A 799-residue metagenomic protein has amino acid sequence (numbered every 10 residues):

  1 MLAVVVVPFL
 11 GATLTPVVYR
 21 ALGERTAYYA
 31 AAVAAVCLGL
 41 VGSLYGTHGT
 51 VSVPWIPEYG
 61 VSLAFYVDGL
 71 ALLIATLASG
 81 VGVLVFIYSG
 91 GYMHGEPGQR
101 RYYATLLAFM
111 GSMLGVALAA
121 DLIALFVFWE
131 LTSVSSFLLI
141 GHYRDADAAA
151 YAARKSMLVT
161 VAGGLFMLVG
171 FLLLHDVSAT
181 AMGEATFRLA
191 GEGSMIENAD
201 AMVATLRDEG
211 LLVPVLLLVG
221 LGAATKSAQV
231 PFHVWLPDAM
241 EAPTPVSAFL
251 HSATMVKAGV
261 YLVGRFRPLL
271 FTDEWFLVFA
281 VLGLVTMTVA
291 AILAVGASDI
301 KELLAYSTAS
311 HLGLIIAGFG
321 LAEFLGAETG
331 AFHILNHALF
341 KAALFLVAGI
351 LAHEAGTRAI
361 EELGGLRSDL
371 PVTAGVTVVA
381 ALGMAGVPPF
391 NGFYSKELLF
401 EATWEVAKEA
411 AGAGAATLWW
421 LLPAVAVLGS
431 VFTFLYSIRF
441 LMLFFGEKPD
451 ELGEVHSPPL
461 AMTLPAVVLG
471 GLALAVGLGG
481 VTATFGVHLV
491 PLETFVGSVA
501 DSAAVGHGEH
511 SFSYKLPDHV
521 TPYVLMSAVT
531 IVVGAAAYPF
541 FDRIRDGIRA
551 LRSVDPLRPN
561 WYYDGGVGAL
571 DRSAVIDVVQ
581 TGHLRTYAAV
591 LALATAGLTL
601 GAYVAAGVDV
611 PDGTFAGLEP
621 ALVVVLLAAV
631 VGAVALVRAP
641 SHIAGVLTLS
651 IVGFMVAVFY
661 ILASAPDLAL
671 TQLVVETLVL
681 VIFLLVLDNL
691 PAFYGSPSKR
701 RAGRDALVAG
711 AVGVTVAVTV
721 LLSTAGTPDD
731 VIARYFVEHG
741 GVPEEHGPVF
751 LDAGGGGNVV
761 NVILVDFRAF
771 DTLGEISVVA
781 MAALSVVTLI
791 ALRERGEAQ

Functional and structural regions predicted by a protein language model:
L2-A3, A12-A104, S178-D208, V213 (+5 more regions): Transmembrane helix-loop-helix hairpins at membrane boundaries of multipass inner-membrane proteins
G23-A34, A152-V161, S368-T377, H456-L472 (+2 more regions): Alpha-helical transmembrane segments and their helix-start/interface "positive-inside/aromatic belt" motifs in integral
A31-Y45, T160-L172, T377-P388, P465-V487 (+2 more regions): Hydrophobic alpha-helical membrane-insertion segments
V51-G60, A181-T205, L398-G414, T482-P517 (+1 more regions): Membrane-interfacial helical/loop segments at transmembrane boundaries in membrane proteins
I56-L73, A199-L216, W404-L422, S513-D518 (+2 more regions): Short aromatic-rich membrane-water interface segments that cap or initiate transmembrane helices in multi-pass membrane
L84-R101, L106-L125, V134-L452, S457-A461 (+7 more regions): Hydrophobic transmembrane alpha-helices and their helix-loop junctions in integral membrane proteins
I438, D450-T599, V712-V716, P728-F750 (+1 more regions): Membrane-interface and transmembrane segments of multi-pass membrane proteins
F615-V625, V634-V637, N689-Q799: Flexible extramembrane loops and terminal tails that flank transmembrane helices in small membrane-associated subunits
